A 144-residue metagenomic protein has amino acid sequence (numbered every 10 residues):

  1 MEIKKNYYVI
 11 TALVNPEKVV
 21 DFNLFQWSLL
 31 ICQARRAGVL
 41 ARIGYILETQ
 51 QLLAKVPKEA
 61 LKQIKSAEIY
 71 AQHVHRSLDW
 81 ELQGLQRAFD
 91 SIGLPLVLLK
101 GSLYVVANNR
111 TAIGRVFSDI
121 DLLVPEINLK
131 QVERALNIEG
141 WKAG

Functional and structural regions predicted by a protein language model:
I3-K5, L13-K100: Helical scaffold of the NTase/Pol beta-like nucleotidyltransferase catalytic core
L40, E48, P57, A112-V116 (+1 more regions): Generic alpha-helical propensity signal that fires on short helical segments and nearby coil/disordered stretches
Q83-N137, A143-G144: Active-site nucleotide-donor binding segment shared across nucleotidyl transfer reactions
